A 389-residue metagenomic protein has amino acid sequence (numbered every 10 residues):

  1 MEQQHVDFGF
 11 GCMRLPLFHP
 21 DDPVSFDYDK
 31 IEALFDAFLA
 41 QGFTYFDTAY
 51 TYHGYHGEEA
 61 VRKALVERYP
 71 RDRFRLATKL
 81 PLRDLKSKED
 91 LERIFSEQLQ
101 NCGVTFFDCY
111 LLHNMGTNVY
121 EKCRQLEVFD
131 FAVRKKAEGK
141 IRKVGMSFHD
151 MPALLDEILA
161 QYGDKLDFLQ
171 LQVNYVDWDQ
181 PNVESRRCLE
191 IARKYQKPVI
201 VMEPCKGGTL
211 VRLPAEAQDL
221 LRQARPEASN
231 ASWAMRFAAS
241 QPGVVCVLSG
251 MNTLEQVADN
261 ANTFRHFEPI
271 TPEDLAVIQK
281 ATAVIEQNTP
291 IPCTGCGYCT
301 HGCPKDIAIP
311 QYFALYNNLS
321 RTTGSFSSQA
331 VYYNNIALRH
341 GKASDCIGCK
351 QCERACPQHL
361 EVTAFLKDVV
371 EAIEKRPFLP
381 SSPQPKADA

Functional and structural regions predicted by a protein language model:
M1-F74, F131, A137: N-terminal binding-site loop/beta-alpha segment at the start of enzyme catalytic domains that lines or forms
E2-Q4, A40, R62-R73, S96-T105 (+3 more regions): Acidic (Asp/Glu)-rich catalytic clusters
V6, T44, T105-D108, R142 (+2 more regions): Short acidic/polar active-site loop segments enriched in Thr and Asp
R14-D29, K79-E89, N118-E121, Q218-A228: Active-site mouth loops of central-metabolism enzymes
H56-E67, K88-L99, G103, V119-D130 (+1 more regions): Distinct, well-ordered alpha-helical segments
D72-D84, Y110-M115, L171-V173: A short, structured active-site edge motif that brings together acidic residues
M115-T294, Y298-I307, Q311, S325-V331 (+1 more regions): Beta/alpha (TIM)-barrel catalytic core signal, keyed to glycine-rich beta->alpha loops juxtaposed to Asp/Glu that bind
I270-P290, D306-D345, C349-E353, H359-A389: Ferredoxin-type iron-sulfur electron-transfer modules in oxidoreductases and energy-metabolism complexes
